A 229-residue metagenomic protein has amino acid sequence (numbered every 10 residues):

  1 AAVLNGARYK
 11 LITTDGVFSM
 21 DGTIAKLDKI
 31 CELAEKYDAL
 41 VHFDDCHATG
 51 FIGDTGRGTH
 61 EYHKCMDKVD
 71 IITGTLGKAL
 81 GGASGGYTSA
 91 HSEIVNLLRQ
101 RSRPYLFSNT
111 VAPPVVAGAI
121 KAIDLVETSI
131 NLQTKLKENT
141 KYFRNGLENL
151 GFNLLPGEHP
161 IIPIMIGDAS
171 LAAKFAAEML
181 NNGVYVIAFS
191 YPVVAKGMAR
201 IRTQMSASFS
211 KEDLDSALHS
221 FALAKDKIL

Functional and structural regions predicted by a protein language model:
A1-F43: Active-site phosphate-binding strand-loop segment of PLP-dependent enzymes
L11, L40, I71, I161 (+1 more regions): Structural preference for beta-strand elements that scaffold enzyme active sites
V17-D21, A48-F51, Y105-L106, V193-A195: Short, small-residue-enriched loops and turns at beta-alpha junctions that line or gate enzyme active sites
A25, T134-F143, E148-G183, V193 (+2 more regions): Conserved PLP-binding catalytic core of the aspartate aminotransferase-like
K29-E32, K36, E93, E138 (+5 more regions): Alpha-helical scaffolding segments of alpha/beta enzyme cores, especially the outer helices of TIM-barrel or partial
Y37-L40, H47, I52-E158, L171: Active-site C-terminal subdomain of aminotransferase-like
N181-V184, V193-L229: PLP-dependent enzyme catalytic core of the Aspartate aminotransferase-like
